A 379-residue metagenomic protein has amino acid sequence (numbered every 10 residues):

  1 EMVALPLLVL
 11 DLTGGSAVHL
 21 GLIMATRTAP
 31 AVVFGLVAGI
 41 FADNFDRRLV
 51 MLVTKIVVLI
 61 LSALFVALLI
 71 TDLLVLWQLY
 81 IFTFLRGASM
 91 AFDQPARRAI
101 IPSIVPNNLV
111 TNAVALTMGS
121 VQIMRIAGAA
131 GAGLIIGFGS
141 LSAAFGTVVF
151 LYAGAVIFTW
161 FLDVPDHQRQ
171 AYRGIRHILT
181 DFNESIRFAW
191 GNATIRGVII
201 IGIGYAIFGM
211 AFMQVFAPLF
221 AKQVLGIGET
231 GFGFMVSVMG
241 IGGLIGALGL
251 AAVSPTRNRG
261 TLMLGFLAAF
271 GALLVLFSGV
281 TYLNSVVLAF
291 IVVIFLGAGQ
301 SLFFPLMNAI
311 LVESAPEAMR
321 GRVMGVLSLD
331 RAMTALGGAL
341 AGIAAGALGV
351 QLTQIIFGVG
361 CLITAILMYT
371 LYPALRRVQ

Functional and structural regions predicted by a protein language model:
E1-A29, R187-M239: Helix-loop boundary and gating motifs at the non-cytosolic
E1-V3, M24-I40, D46-L61, Q78-G137 (+8 more regions): Substrate-agnostic recognition of the 12-TM MFS/MFS-like secondary transporter fold
L8, L64-L68, G131, I135 (+6 more regions): Residue-level signal for alpha-helical transmembrane segments in multi-pass membrane proteins
G14, D46, L68-L73, G279-L283: Helix-breaking motifs and short loop linkers at transmembrane-helix boundaries and internal kinks in secondary membrane
H19, V75-L79, T194, V198 (+1 more regions): Residue-level signature of transmembrane alpha-helical entry/exit and packing/kink sites in multi-pass membrane
V32-V33, N44, V50, T54 (+6 more regions): C-terminal transmembrane bundle of multi-pass solute transporters/carriers
A99, S103, F145, V149-R176 (+2 more regions): Helix-loop junctions on the cytosolic side of multi-pass membrane transporters, especially the intracellular loop
P165-I200: Juxtamembrane intracellular "pre-TM" segments in multi-pass secondary transporters
